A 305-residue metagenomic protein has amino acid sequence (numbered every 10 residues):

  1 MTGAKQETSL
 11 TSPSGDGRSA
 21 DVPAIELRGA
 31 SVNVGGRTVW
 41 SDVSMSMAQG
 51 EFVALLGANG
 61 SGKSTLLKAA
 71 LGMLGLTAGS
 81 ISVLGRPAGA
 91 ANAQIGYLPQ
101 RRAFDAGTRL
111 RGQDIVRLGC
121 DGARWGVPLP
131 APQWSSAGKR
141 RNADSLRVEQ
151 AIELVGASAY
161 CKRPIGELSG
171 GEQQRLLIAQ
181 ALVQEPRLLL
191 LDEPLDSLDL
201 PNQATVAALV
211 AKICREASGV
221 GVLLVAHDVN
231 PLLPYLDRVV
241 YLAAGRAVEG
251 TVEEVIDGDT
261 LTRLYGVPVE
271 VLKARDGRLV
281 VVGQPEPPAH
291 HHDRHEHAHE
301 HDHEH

Functional and structural regions predicted by a protein language model:
L71: Helix-to-loop junction immediately C-terminal to a conserved catalytic motif
G79-A93: Conserved ABC transporter NBD signature motif
A131-Y160: Conserved ABC ATPase "signature" region
P164-L168, E172: Conserved ABC ATPase signature
E185: Conserved catalytic motifs of ABC-family nucleotide-binding domains
L189-E193: Catalytic Walker B motif of ABC-type/P-loop ATPase nucleotide-binding domains
G258, L264-H305: ABC ATPase nucleotide-binding domains
